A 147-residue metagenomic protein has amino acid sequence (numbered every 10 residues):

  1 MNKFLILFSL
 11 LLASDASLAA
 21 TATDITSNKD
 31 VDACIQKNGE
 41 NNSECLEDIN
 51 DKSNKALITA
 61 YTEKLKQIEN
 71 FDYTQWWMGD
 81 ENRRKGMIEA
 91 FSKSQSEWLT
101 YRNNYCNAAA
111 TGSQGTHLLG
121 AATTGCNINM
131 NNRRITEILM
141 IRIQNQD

Functional and structural regions predicted by a protein language model:
M1-F4: Positively charged n-region of N-terminal signal peptides that target proteins for export
I6-F8: Acidic/polar low-complexity scaffolding segments in large eukaryotic proteins
A13-S17: N-terminal signal peptide c-region/cleavage motif recognized by signal peptidases
A20-D147: N-terminal alpha-helical modules
